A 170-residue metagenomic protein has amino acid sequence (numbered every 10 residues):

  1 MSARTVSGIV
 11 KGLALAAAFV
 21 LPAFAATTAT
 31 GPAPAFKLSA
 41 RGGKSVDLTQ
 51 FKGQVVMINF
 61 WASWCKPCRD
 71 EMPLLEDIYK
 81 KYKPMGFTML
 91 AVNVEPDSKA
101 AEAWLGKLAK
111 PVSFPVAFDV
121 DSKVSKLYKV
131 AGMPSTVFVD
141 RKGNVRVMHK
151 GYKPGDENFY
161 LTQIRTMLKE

Functional and structural regions predicted by a protein language model:
S2-A14: Bacterial N-terminal signal peptides that target proteins for export
K11-A23: Bacterial N-terminal signal peptides
F24-L48: N-terminal "domain-start" segment that seeds a small globular fold
T49-C65: Short active-site neighborhood of thiol/selenol oxidoreductases, capturing the structured segment around
V55-V56, F87, P134, N144: Alpha/beta-hydrolase fold active-site loops
F60-D77: Conserved redox-active cysteine motifs that mediate thiol-disulfide chemistry, especially di-cysteine Cys-X(1-2)-Cys
L90, W104-K142: Short, internal strand/loop/helix patches that form the active-site neighborhood or redox-interaction surface
F138-E170: Thiol-/selenol-based redox modules, centered on thioredoxin-like and closely related oxidoreductase domains
